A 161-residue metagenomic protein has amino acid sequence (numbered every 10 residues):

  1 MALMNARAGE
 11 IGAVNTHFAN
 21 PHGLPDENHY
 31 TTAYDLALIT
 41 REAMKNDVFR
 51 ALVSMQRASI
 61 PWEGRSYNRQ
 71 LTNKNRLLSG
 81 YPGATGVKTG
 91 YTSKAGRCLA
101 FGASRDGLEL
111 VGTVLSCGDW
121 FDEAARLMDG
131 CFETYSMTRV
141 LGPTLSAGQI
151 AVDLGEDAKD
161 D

Functional and structural regions predicted by a protein language model:
M1-H17: Short, charged, amphipathic alpha-helices and their helix-cap/turn boundaries
A13-H17, P25-D161: Domain-terminus/edge residues, biased toward the C-terminal soluble/receptor-binding domains of extracytoplasmic
